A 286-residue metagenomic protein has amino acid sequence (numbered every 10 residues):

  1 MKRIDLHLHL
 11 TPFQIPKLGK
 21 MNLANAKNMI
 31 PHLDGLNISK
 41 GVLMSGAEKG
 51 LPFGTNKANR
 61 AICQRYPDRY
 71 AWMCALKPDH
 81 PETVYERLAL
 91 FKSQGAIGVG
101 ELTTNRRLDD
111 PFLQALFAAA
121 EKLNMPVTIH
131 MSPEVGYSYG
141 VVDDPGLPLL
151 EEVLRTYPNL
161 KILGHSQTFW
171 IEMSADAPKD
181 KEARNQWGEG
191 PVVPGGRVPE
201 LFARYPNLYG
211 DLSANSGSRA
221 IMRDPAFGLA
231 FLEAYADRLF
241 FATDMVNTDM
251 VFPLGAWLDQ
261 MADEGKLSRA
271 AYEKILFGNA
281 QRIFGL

Functional and structural regions predicted by a protein language model:
M1-K20, N56, R60-A75, G196-P199 (+1 more regions): Mobile, glycine- and charge-enriched loop segments and immediately flanking short secondary-structure elements within
M1-T11, I15-K40, A89, A236-F240 (+1 more regions): Mid-to-C-terminal alpha-helical segments outside catalytic/metal-binding sites
R3-L6, V42-S45, M73-A75, G100 (+3 more regions): Active-site neighborhood of phospho(di)ester-bond hydrolases with catalytic His/Asp-centered motifs
T11-Q14, E48-L51, P78-E82, R107-L108 (+4 more regions): Active-site environment of divalent metal-dependent phosphoester hydrolases
N28-H32, T55-I62, R87-F91, F112 (+5 more regions): A general structural detector for well-ordered alpha-helical segments in enzyme core domains, enriched
G50-P145: Active-site gating/metal-coordination segments in enzymes
I97-G98, L113-F241: Catalytic pocket-lining loop regions of alpha/beta-barrel enzymes, especially the amidohydrolase/enolase/GH5 lineages
